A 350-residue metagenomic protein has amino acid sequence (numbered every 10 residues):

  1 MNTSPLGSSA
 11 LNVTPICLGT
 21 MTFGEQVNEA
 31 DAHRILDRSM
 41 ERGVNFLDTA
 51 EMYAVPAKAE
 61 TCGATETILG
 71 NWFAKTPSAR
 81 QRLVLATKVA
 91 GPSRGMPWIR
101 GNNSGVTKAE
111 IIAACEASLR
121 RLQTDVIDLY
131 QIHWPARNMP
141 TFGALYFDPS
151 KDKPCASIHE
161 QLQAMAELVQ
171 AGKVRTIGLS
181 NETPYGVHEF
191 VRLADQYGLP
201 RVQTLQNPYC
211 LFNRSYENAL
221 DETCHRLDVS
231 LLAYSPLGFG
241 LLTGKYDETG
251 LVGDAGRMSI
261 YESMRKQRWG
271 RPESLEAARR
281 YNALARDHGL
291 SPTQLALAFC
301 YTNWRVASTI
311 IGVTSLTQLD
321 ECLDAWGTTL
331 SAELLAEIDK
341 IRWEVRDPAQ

Functional and structural regions predicted by a protein language model:
M1-K88, D125, A164, Q170: N-terminal binding-site loop/beta-alpha segment at the start of enzyme catalytic domains that lines or forms
G7-G24, A86-N102, Q131, P135-L145: N-terminal small/glycine-rich loop or linker at the start of catalytic domains across soluble metabolic enzymes
P15, F46, V126-L129, T176 (+2 more regions): Residues at the N-termini of beta-strands
L18, A32, L83-L85, S118 (+6 more regions): Structural signal for hydrophobic
T20-A30, P97-A109, P149-A156: Active-site mouth loops of central-metabolism enzymes
V27-S39, T107-R121, I158, L162 (+1 more regions): Short, acidic/polar
G95-Q131, P208: Active-site gating/metal-coordination segments in enzymes
P135-K340, V345, A349: Beta/alpha (TIM)-barrel catalytic core signal, keyed to glycine-rich beta->alpha loops juxtaposed to Asp/Glu that bind
